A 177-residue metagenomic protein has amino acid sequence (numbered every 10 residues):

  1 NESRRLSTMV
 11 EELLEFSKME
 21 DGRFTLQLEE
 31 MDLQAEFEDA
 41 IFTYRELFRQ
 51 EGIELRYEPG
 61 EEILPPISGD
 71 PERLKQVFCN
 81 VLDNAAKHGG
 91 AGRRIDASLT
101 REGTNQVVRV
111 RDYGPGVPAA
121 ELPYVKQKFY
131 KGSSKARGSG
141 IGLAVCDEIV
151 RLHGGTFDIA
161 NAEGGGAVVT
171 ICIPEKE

Functional and structural regions predicted by a protein language model:
N1-L6: Short alpha-helical segment of the dimerization/phosphotransfer core of two-component systems
D21-L26, P66-G69: Conserved micro-motifs of the catalytic ATP-binding
Q27-D32, R49, E54-P65: Conserved catalytic submotifs in the C-terminal HATPase_c
A85-A86: Short helix-loop "hinge" at the ATP-lid/N-box region of the Bergerat-fold HATPase_c
V117-F129: Short conserved segment of the HATPase_c
G142, C146: Short alpha-helical Gxxx[C/S/T] motif in the catalytic ATP-binding
